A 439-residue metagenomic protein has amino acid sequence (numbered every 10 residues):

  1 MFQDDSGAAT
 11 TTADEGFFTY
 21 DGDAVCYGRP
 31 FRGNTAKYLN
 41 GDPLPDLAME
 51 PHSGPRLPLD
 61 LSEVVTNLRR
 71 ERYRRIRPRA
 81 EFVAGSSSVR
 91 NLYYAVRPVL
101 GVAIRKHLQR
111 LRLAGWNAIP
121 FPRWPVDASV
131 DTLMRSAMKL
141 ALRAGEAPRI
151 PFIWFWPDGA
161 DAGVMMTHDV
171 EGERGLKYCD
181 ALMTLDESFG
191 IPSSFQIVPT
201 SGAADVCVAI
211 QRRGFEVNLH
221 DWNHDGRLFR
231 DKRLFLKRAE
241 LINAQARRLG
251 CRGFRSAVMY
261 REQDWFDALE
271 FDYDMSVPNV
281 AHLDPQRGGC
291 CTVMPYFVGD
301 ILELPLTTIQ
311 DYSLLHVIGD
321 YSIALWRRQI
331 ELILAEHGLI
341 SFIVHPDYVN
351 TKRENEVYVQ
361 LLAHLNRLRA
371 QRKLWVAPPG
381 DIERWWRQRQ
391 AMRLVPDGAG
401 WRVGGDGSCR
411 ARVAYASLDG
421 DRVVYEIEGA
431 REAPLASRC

Functional and structural regions predicted by a protein language model:
M1-S194, T200-S201, D264, A268-L269 (+1 more regions): Terminal accessory/targeting
I153-W154, H168-Q263: Catalytic cores of extracellular degradative/oxidative enzymes
A204-R212, C291-Y296, R328-L332: Short amphipathic alpha-helices and their capping/turn segments at secondary-structure boundaries
G214-H224, F271-R287: Acidic, His- and aromatic-enriched active-site or binding-groove loops in soluble protein domains that engage sugars
N218, R255, D274-M275, S341-I343: Conserved beta-strand positions in the central sheet of alpha/beta enzyme cores
K232-L236, C290-T292, R389-D397: Short, surface-exposed amphipathic charged segments that create phosphate/polyanion-binding patches used for binding
A257, V277-N279, T307, H345: Conserved residues at the C-terminal ends of beta-strands
A281-D300: Mobile, glycine-enriched helix-loop/loop "lid" segments at the mouths of ligand-binding/catalytic clefts that gate
